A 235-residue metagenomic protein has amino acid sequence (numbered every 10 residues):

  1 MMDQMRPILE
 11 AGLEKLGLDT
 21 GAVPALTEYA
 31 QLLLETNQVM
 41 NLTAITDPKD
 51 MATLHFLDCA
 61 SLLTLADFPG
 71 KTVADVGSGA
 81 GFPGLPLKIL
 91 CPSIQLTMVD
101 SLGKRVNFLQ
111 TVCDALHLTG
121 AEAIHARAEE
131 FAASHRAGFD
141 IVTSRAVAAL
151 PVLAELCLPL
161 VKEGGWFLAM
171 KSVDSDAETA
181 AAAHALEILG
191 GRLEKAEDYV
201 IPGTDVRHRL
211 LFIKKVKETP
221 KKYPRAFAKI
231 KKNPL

Functional and structural regions predicted by a protein language model:
M2-G70, A74, K104-A121: Class I SAM-dependent transferase core
T46, H125-R127, K195-E197: Short loop/edge segments at beta-strand edges and connector loops that shape dinucleotide/nucleotide cofactor-binding
A60-A146, A154-E155: Conserved SAM/SAH cofactor-binding pocket of Class I
C91, V161-E163: Helix-to-beta-strand junctions that scaffold the AdoMet/dcAdoMet cofactor pocket in Class I SAM-dependent enzymes
R105-N107, S175, T179: Short alpha-helix immediately C-terminal to the canonical SAM-binding loop
E129, S172-D176, I201: Short "lid" loop at the C-terminus of a central beta-strand within the Rossmann-like core of SAM-dependent
G164-D174: Conserved beta-strand signature within the Rossmann-like core of class I S-adenosyl-L-methionine
A180-L235: SAM/dcSAM-binding transferase cores
